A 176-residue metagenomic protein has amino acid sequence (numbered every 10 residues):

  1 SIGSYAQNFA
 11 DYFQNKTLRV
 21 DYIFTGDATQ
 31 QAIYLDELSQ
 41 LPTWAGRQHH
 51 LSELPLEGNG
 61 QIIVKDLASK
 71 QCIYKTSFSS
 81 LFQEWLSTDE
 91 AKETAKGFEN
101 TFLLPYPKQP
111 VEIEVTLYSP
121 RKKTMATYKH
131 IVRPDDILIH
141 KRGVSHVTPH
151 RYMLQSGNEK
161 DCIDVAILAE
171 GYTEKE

Functional and structural regions predicted by a protein language model:
S1-A10: Bacterial Sec-dependent N-terminal signal peptides
S4-Y5, G60, D164: Functionally constrained cores in energy, signaling, and assembly domains
Y12-T148: Beta-strand-enriched, solvent-exposed domains that form extended recognition/catalytic surfaces
I137-E176: Fold-level signature of zinc-dependent metallopeptidase catalytic domains
